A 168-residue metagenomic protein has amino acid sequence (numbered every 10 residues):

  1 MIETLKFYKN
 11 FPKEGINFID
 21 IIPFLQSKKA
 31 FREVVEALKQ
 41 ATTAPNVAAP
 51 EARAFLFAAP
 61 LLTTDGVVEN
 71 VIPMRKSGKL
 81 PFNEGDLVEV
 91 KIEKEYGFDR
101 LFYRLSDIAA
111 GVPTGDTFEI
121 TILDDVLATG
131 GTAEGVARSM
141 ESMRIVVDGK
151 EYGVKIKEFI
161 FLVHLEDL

Functional and structural regions predicted by a protein language model:
M1-L168: PRPP-associated nucleotide enzymes
